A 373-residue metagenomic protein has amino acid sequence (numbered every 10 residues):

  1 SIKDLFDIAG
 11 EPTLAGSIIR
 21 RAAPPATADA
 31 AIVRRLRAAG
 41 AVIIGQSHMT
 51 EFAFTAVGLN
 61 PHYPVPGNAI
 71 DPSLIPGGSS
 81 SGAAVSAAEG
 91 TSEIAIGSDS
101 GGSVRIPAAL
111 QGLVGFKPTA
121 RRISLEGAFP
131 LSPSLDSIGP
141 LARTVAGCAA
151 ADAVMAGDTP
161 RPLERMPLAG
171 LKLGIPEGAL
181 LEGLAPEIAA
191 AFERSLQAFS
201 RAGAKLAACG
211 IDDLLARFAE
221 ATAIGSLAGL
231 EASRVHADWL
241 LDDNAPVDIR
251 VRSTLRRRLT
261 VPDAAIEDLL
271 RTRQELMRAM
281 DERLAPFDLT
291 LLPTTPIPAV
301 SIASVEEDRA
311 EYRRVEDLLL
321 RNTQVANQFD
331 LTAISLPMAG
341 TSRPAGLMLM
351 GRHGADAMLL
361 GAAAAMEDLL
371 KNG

Functional and structural regions predicted by a protein language model:
S1-A15, G170-K172, S226-M277, S335-P344: Short helix-loop capping/hinge segments that flank enzyme active sites or metal/cofactor-binding pockets
S1-S100, E282: Gly/Ser-rich catalytic/binding loops embedded in alpha/beta enzyme cores
T13-A23, A185-P186, V300-D308: Glycine/threonine-rich flexible loop motifs
R20-P24, D136-R143, R257-V261: Short, well-ordered beta-strand elements within core beta-sheets of diverse protein domains
A38, E89-L181, E193-A202, E267 (+1 more regions): Structural helix-boundary/capping segments
I44, K205-D212: General small-molecule cofactor/ligand-binding pocket signal
N60, P64, F218-V235: Charged, often glycine-rich, active-site loop that binds/positions anionic groups
V235-Q328: Serine-dependent amide/ester hydrolase catalytic core
